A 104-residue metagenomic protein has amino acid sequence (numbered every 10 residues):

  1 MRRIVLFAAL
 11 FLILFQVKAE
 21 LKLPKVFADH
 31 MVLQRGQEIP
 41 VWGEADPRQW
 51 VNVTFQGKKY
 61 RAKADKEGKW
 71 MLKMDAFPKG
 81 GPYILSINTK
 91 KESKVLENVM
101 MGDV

Functional and structural regions predicted by a protein language model:
M1-I4: Positively charged n-region of N-terminal signal peptides that target proteins for export
A9-K18: Hydrophobic h-region of N-terminal signal peptides that target proteins for export in Gram-negative bacteria
K18-P47, V99-V104: Non-catalytic, glycine-rich low-complexity segments
W42-V104: Extended acidic/polar, glycine-enriched regions that form or flank non-catalytic beta-rich accessory modules
